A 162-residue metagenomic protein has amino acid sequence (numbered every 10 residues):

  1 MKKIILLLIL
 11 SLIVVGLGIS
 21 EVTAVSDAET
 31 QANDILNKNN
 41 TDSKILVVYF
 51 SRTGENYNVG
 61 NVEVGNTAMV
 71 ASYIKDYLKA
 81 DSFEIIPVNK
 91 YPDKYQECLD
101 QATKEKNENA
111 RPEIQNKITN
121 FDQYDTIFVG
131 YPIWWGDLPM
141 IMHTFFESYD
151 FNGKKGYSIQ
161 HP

Functional and structural regions predicted by a protein language model:
K2-V22: Sec-dependent N-terminal signal peptides of Gram-positive bacterial secreted proteins and lipoproteins
V22-Y124, G136: N-terminal beta1-alpha1-beta2 submodule of the flavodoxin-like/Rossmannoid cofactor-binding fold
F121, E147-G153: Short, conserved loop/helix-junction motifs that constitute active-site signature segments in enzyme catalytic cores
Y131-P132: Glycine-rich, N-terminal phosphate-binding loop of Rossmann-like dinucleotide-binding domains
I141-T144: Short alpha-helix in the alpha/beta-hydrolase fold that links the catalytic acid
Q160-P162: Short beta-alpha junction loops
